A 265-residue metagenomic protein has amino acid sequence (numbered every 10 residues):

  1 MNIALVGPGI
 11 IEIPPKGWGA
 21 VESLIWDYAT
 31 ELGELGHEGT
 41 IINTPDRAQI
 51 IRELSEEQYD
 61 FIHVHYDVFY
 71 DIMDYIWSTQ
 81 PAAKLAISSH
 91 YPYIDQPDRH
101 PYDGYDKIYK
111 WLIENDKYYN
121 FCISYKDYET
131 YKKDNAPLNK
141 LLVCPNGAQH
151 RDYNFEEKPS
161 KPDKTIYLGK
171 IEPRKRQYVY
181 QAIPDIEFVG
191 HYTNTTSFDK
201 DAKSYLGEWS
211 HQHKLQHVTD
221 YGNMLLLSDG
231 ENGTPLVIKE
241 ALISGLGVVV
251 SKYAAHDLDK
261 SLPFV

Functional and structural regions predicted by a protein language model:
I3-A4, F61-H63, I76-Q96, F121: Active-site proximal beta-strand in glycosyltransferases
E53-Y70, K84-A86, L226: Short N-terminal targeting/anchoring amphipathic segment
Y93, P101-N120, T219: Membrane-proximal helix-turn-helix segments that form the acceptor-binding/catalytic region of lipid-linked
P97-D98, K132, V143-D163: Acidic anion/phosphate-binding donor-loop and adjacent secondary structure in glycosyltransferase catalytic cores
F121, E157-K175, Q181-V189: Conserved donor-binding/catalytic core segment of Leloir-type glycosyltransferases
L215-Q216, I238-I243, D257: Short alpha-helical segment that forms part of, or immediately flanks, the ligand-binding pocket in carbohydrate-active
T219-G233, L246: Acidic donor-binding loop of glycosyltransferase active sites
I238, G247-V250: Short hydrophobic beta-strand element within catalytic cores of glycosyltransferases and related nucleotide-activated
